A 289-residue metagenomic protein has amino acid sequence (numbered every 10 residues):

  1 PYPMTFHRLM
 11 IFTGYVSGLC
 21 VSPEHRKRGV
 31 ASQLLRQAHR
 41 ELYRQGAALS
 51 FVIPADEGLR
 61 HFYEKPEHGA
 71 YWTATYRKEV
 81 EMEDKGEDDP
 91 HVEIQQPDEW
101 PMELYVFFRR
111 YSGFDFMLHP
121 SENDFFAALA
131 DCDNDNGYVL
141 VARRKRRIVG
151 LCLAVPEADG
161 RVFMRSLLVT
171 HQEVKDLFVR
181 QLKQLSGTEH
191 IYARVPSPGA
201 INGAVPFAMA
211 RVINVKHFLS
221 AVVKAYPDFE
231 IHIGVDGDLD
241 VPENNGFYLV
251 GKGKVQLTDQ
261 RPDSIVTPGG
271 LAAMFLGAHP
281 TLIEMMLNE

Functional and structural regions predicted by a protein language model:
P1-P23, T75, V80-E83, R194: Conserved acyl-donor/pantetheine-binding loop and adjacent beta-alpha core of acyl/acetyltransferases and related
Y2, L19, A55-G58, E157: An acidic- and aromatic-residue-enriched active-site/binding cleft used to recognize and process polar
G18-V21, K27-R40, H171-Q184: Conserved acetyl-CoA-binding loop-helix of GNAT-fold acetyltransferases
L35, L42-A55, S186-S197: Conserved GNAT acetyl-CoA-binding A-motif
L49, I53, H61-F62, H68-G69: Hydrophobic or amphipathic alpha-helical targeting/insertion segments
L59-H61, I148, G160, G199-I201: Flexible loop/turn segments at secondary-structure boundaries
E64-G86, R165-Q172, D176-E289: Active-site/acyl-donor-binding loops of N-acyltransferases
A70-L168, Q172, D176, R180-Q181 (+1 more regions): Amide-forming acyltransferase catalytic core, primarily the GNAT-like/NAT-type and related acyltransferase folds
